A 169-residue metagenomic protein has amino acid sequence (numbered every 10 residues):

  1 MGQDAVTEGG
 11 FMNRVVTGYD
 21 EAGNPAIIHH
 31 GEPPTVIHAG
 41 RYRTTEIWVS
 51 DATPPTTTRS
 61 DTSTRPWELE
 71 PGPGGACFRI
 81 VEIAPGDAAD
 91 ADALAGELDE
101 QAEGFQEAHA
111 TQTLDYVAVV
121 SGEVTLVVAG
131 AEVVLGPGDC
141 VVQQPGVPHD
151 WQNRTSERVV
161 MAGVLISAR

Functional and structural regions predicted by a protein language model:
M1-D61: N-terminal leader/capping segments at the start of a protein or of a new domain
V15-T17, V81, V117, A162: Conserved hydrophobic/aromatic positions in well-ordered beta-strands
P34-H38, R65, V134-L135, R169: A short local loop/turn or secondary-structure capping micro-motif enriched for an aromatic residue
R59-E70: Compact, glycine-rich, soluble single-domain proteins
S63-T64, C77-T111, Q144-P148, S167: Conserved short histidine dyad/triad with adjacent acidic residue
G75-C77, A84, T125, E132 (+2 more regions): Ligand-binding loop in jelly-roll beta-barrel domains
E103-F105, H109-T111, Y116-P137: A short beta-strand-loop-beta hairpin characteristic of the jelly-roll/cupin
